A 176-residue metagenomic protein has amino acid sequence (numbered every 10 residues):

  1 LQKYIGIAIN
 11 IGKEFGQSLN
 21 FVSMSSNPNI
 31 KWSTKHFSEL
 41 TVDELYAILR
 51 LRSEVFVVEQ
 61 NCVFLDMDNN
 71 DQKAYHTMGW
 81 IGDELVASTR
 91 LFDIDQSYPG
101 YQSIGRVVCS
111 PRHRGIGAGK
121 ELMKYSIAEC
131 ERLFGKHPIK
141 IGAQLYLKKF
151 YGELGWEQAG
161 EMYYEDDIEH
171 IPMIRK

Functional and structural regions predicted by a protein language model:
L1-S23: N-terminal amphipathic/basic-hydrophobic helices that include classical n-h-c signal peptides and signal-anchor
S25-L85: Short amphipathic alpha-helix that is part of the acyltransferase structural core
D71-K73, Y98, E165-E169: Short acidic/glycine-enriched loop/turn segments that link adjacent beta-strands
M78, E84-D93, S103-V108: Conserved beta-strand in the GNAT
C109, G115-A128: Conserved acetyl-CoA-binding loop-helix of GNAT-fold acetyltransferases
S110-P111, Q144: Residue-level recognition of the GNAT/N-acetyltransferase active site
C130-A143: Conserved GNAT acetyl-CoA-binding A-motif
K140-G142, G152, E157-P172: Conserved catalytic-core motifs of GNAT/GCN5-like acyltransferases
